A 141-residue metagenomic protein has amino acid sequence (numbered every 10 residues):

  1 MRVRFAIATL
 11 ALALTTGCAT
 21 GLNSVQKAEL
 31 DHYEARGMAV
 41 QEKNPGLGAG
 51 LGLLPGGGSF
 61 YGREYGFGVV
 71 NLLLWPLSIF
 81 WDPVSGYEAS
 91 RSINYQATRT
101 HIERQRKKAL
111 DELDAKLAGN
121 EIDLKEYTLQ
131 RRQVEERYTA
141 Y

Functional and structural regions predicted by a protein language model:
M1-T20: Sec-dependent bacterial lipoprotein signal peptides
V3-F5, F60, R132: Hydrophobic alpha-helical segments, especially transmembrane helices and their immediate juxtamembrane helical caps
R4-A8, K43, L47-L51, G66-V70: Alpha-helical transmembrane segments of integral membrane proteins
A13-T15, L54, G58, V84: Residues within alpha-helical transmembrane segments of multi-pass membrane proteins, especially transporters, ion
C18-G48, N71-Y141: Transmembrane helix recognition focused on a "late"/terminal membrane span
E34-K43, L54-F67: Membrane interfacial helix-start motif at the N-side
